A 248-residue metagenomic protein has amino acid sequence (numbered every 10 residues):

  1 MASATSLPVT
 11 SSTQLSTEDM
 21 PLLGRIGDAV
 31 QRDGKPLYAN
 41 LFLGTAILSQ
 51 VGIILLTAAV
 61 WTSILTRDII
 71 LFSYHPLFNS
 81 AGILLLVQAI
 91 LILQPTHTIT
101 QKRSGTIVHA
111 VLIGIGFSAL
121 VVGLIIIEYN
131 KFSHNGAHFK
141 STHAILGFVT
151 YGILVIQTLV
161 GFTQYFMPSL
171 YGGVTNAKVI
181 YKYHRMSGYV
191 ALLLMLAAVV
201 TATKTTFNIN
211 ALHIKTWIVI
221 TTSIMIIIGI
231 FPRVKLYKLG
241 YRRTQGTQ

Functional and structural regions predicted by a protein language model:
A2-Q248: Membrane-embedded alpha-helical bundles that constitute the cytochrome b-like, heme-associated redox core of multi-pass
